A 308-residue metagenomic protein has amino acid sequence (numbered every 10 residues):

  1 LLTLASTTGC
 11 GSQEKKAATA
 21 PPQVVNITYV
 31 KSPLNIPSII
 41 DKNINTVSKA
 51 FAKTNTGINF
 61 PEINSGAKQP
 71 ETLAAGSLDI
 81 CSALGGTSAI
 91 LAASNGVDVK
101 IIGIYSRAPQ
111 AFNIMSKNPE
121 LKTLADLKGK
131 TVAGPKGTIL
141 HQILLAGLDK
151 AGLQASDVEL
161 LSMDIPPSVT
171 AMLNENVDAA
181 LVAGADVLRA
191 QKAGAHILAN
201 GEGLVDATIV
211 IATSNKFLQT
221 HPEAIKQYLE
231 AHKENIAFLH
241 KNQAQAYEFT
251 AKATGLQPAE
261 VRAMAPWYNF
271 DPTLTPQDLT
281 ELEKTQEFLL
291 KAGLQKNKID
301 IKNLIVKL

Functional and structural regions predicted by a protein language model:
L1-V24: Short, low-complexity disordered leader/linker segments with a strong preference for bacterial N-terminal type II
A18-A20, S116-T131, Q219-E223: Flexible hinge/capping segments at coil-to-helix
A20-N43: Extracytoplasmic "Venus flytrap"
A20-V25, K49-E62, S77, K150-S162 (+2 more regions): A local structural motif
V25-K31, A125-G137, A237: Short loop->beta-strand "edge-of-pocket" segments that line small-molecule binding or catalytic clefts across diverse
I36-D41, P61-D98, Q110-L124, Q142 (+2 more regions): Pocket-flanking alpha-helical
T87, D157-L161, I165-T250: Pocket-lining segment of extracytoplasmic ligand-binding domains
T220-L294: Secondary-structure end/capping motifs
